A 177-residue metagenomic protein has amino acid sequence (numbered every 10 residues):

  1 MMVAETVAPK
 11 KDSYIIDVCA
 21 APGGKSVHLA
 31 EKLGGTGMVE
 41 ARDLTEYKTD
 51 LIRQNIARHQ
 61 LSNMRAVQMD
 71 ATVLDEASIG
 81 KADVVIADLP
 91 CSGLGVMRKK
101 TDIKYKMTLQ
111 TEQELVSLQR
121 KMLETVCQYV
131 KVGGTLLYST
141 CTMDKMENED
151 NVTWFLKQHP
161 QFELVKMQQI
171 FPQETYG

Functional and structural regions predicted by a protein language model:
M1-G177: S-adenosylmethionine
